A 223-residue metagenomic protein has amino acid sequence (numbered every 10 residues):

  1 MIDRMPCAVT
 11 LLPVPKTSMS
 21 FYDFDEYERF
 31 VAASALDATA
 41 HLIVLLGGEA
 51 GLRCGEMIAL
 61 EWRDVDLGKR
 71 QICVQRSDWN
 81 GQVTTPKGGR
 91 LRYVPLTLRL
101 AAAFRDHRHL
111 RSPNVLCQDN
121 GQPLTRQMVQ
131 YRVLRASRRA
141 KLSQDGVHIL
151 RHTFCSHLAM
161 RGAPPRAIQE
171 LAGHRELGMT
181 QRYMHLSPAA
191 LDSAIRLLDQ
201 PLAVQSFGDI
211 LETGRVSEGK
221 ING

Functional and structural regions predicted by a protein language model:
I2-L60, G68, W79: Basic, Lys/Arg- and aromatic-enriched nucleic-acid-binding interface segment
K16, A40, G68, R90 (+4 more regions): Exposed loop/turn and edge beta-strand positions of beta-sandwich/beta-sheet ligand-binding modules
F21, D78-N80, A101, A172-L197: Catalytic-site neighborhood detector that most strongly recognizes the C-terminal catalytic loop/helix of tyrosine
F21-D25, K69, D78, T97-S143 (+1 more regions): Active-site/catalytic core of tyrosine-dependent DNA strand-transfer enzymes
Y27, T39-H41, R126, R151-H152 (+1 more regions): Short, leucine-enriched amphipathic alpha-helices that occur as contiguous helical runs
L45, E49, G55-E56, L134-R135 (+3 more regions): C-terminal catalytic core of tyrosine-transesterase DNA break-rejoin enzymes
K69, N80, L91, L98 (+2 more regions): C-terminal secondary-structure termini that scaffold catalytic or DNA-interacting sites
